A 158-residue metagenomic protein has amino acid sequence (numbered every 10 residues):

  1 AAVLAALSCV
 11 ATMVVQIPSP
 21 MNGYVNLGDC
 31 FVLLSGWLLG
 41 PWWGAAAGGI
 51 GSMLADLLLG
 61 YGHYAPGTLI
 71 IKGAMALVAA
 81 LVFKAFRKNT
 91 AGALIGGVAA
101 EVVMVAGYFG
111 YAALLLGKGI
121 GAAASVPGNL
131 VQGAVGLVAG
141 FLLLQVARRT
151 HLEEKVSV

Functional and structural regions predicted by a protein language model:
A1-V158: Loop-helix junctions at membrane interfaces
